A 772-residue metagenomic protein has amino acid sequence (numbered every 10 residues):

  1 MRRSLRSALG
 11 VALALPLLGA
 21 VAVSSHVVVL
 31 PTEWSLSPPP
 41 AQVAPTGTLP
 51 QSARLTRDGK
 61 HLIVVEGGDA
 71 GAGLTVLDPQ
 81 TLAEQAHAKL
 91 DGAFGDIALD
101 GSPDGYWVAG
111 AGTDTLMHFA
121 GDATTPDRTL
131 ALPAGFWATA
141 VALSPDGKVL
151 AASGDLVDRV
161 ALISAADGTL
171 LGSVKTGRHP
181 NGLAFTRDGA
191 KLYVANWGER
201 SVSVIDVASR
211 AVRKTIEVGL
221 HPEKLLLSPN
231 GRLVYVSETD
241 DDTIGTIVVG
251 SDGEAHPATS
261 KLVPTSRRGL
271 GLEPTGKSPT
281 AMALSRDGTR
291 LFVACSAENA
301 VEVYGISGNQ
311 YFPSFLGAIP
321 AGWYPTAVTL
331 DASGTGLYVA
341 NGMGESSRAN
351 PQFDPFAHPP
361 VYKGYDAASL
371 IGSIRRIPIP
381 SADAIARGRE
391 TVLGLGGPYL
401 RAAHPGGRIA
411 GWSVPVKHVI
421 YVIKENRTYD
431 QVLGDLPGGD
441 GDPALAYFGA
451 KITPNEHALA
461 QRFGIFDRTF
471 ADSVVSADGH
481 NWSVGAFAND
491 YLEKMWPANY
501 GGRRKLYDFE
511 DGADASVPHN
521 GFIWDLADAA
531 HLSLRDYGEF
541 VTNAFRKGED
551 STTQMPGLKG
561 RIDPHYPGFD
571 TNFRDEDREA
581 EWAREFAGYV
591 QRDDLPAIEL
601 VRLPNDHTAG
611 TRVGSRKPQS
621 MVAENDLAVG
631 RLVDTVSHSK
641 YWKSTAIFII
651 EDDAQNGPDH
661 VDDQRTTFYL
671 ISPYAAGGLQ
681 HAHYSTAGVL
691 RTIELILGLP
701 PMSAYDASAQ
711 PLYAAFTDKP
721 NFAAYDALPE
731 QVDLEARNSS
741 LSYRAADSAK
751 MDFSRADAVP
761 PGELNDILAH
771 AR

Functional and structural regions predicted by a protein language model:
M1-A12: Bacterial N-terminal signal peptides that target proteins for export
A12, P16-G406: Predominantly soluble domains enriched in secretory-pathway, periplasmic, or organellar proteins
A386-R772: N-terminal pro-sequences and low-complexity stem/linker regions of secreted or lumenal proteins
